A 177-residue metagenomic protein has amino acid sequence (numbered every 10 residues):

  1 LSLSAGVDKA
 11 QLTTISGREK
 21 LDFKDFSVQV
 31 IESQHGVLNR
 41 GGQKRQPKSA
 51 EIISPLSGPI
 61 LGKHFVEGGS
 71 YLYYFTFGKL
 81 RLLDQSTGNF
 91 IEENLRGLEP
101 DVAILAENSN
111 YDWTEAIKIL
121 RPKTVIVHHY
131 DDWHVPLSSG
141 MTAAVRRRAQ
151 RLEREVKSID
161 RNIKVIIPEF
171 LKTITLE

Functional and structural regions predicted by a protein language model:
L1-S2, T14: Di-metal (Zn2+ and/or Mg2+/Mn2+) metal-binding site signature of metallo-dependent hydrolases with the MBL/beta-CASP
S2, D22-F26, N39-G41, W113-I117 (+1 more regions): Short, charged, surface-exposed secondary-structure boundary motifs
L3-V7: Metabolite-binding pocket within alpha/beta catalytic cores that recognizes anionic/polar moieties
K9-K20, G97, K123-E177: Binuclear metal-ion centers of metallo-dependent hydrolases, dominated by the metallo-beta-lactamase
K9-Q11, I104-N108: Active-site glycine- and acidic-residue-rich loops that bind and position anionic ligands or nucleotide-like cofactors
S16-L98, Y111, F170-E177: Core dinuclear metal-dependent hydrolase active-site scaffold
N89, N108, D131: Catalytic metal-binding/acid-base residues of hydrolase active sites
P100-L105, W113-Y130: Proline-aspartate-enriched helix->loop->beta-strand connector
